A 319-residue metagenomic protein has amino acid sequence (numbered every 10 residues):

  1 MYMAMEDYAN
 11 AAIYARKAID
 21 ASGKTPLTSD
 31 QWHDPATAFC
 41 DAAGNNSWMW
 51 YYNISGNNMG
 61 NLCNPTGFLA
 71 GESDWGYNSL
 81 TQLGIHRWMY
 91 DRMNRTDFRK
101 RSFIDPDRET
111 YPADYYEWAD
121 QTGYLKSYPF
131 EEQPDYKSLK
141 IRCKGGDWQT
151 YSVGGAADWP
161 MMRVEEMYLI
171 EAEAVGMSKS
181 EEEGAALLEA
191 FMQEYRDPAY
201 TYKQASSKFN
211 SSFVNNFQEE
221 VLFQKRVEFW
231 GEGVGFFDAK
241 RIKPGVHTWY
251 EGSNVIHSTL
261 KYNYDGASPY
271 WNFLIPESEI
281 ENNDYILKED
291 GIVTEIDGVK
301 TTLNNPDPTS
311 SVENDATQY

Functional and structural regions predicted by a protein language model:
M1-T66, R92-Y319: Acidic/polar-rich alpha-helix caps and helix-coil junctions
A70-P106: Glycine-rich, aromatic-lined ligand/substrate-binding cores of catalytic and carbohydrate-binding domains
